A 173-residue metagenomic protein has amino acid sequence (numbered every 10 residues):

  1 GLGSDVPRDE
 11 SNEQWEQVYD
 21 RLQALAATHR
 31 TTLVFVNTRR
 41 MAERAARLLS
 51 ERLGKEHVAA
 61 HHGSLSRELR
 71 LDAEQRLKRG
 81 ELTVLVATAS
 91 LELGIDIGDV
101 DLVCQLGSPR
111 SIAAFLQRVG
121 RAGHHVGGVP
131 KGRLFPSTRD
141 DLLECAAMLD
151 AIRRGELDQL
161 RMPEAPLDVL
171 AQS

Functional and structural regions predicted by a protein language model:
G1-S173: Helicase motor core with emphasis on the C-terminal RecA-like subdomain
